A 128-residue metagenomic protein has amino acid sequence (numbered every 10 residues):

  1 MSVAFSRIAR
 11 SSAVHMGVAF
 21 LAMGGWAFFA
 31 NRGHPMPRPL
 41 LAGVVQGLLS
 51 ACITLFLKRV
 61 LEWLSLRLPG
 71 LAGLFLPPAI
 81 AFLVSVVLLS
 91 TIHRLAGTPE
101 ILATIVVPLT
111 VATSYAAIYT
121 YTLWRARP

Functional and structural regions predicted by a protein language model:
M1-P128: Juxtamembrane/disordered regions of integral membrane proteins
